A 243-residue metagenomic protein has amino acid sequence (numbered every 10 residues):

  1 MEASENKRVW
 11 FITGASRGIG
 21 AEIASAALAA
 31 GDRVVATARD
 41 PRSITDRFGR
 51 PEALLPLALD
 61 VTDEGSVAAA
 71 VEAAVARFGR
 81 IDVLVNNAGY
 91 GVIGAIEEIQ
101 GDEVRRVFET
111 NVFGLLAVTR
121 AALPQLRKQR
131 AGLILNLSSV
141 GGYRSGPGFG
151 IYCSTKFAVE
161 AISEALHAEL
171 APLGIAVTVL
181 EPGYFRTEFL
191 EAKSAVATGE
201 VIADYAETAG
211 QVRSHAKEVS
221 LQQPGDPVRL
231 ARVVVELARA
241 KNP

Functional and structural regions predicted by a protein language model:
S16-R17: Conserved glycine-rich cofactor-binding loop
L59-A69, G101-D102: The beta1-alpha1 cofactor-binding region of Rossmann-like NAD(H)/NADP(H)-dependent oxidoreductases
A73-N86, V92: A glycine-rich helix->loop->beta "capping" turn within Rossmann-like NAD(P)(H)-dependent oxidoreductase domains
A95-I96, E103-R105: Substrate-binding pocket helix/loop in short-chain dehydrogenase/reductase
T119, T155: Active-site helix of classical SDR
S139: Residue(s) in the substrate-gating loop at a strand-loop-helix junction that position the organic substrate next
P172-P243: SDR active-site lid
